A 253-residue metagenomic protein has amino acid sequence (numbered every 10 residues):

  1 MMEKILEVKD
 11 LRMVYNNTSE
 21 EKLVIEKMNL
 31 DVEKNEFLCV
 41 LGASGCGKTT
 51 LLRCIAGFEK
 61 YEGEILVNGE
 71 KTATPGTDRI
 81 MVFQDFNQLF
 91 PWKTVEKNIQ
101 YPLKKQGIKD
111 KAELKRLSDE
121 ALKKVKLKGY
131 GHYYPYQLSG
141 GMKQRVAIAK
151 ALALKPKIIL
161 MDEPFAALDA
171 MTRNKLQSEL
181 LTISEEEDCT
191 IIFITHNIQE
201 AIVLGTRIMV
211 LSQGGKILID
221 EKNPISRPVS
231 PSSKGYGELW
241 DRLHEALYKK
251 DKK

Functional and structural regions predicted by a protein language model:
L41-A43: The feature captures the beta-strand-to-loop junction immediately N-terminal to the Walker
A56: Helix-to-loop junction immediately C-terminal to a conserved catalytic motif
G63-P75: Conserved ABC transporter NBD signature motif
E96-K104, K115, K222: Short helical segment in ABC ATPase nucleotide-binding domains corresponding to the A-loop/adjacent helical element
K111-Y130, T182: Conserved ABC ATPase "signature" region
Y134-L138, M142: Conserved ABC ATPase signature
A153-K157: A short, proline-enriched helix->beta-strand linker immediately N-terminal to the Walker B motif in ABC-type P-loop
